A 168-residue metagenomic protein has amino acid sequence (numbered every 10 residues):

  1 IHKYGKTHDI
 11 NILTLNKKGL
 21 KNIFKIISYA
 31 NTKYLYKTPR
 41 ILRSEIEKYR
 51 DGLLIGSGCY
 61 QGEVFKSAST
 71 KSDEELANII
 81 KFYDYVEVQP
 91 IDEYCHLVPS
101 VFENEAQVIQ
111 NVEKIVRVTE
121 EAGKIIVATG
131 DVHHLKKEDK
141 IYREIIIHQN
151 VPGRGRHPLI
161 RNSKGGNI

Functional and structural regions predicted by a protein language model:
I1-I168: Phosphodiester-processing cores and adjacent nucleic acid-binding clamps
